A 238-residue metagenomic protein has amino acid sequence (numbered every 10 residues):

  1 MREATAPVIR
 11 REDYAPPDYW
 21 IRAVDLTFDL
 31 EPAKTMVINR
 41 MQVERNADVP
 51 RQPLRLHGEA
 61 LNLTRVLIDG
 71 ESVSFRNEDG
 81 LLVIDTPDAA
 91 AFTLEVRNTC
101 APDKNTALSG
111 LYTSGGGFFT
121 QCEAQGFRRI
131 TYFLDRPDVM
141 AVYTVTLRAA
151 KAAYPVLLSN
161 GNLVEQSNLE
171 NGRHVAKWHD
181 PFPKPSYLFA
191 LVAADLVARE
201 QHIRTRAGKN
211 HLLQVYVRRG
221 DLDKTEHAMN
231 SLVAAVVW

Functional and structural regions predicted by a protein language model:
M1-M36, Y112-G117, F133, P137: N-terminal, polar/Ser/Thr-rich
I21-T27, D79-I84, F127-T131, S159-N162: Short structured motifs
A23-D25, K34-R40, R51-P53, L81 (+4 more regions): Intrinsic-disorder/low-complexity, polar/charged segments enriched in Ser/Thr/Lys/Arg/Asp/Glu/Gln
T27-D29, R40-Q42, H57, L67 (+4 more regions): Residue-level recognition of well-ordered beta-strand positions that form the cores of beta-sheet-rich folds across
F28, E71-R76, N162-L169: Short, exposed beta-strand/loop patches in secreted or surface proteins that constitute
I38-L61, T131-D135, A141-A150: Surface-exposed beta-strand/loop patches in extracellular or lumenal glycoproteins
N46-S114, D135, N171-K177: A surface-exposed beta-strand-loop module
C122-E123, R136-W238: Hydrophobic helix-coil surface modules that form long, contiguous segments used for peptide/substrate interaction
